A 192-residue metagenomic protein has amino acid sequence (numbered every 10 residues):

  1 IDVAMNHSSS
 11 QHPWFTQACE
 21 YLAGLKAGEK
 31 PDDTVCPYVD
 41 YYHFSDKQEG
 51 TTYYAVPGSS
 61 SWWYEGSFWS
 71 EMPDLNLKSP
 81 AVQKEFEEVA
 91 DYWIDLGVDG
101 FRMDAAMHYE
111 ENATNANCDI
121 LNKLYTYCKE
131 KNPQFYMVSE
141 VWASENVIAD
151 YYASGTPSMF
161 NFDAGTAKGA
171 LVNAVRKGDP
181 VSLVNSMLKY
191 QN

Functional and structural regions predicted by a protein language model:
N6-H7, N76, N161: Asparagine-centered polar/low-complexity signal
H7-S9, Y109-E110: Short secondary-structure capping/turn micro-motifs that flank functional sites
S10-Q11, T16-A23, A27-K47, Y125-T126 (+2 more regions): Conserved alpha/beta catalytic core and glycan-binding cleft of carbohydrate-active enzymes
Q11-L96, A106: Active-site-adjacent "subsite" loops/lids of carbohydrate-active enzymes
E71-N146: Active-site neighborhood of glycoside hydrolase catalytic domains
